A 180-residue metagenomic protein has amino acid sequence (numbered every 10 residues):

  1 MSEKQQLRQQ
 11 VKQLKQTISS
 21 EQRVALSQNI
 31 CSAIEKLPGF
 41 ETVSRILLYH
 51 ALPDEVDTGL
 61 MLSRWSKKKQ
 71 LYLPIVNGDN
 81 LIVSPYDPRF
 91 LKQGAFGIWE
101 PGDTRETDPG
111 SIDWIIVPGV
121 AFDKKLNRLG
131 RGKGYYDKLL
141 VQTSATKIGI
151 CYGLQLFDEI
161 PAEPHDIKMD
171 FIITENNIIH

Functional and structural regions predicted by a protein language model:
M1-G110: N-terminal active-site beta-alpha-beta segment that forms phosphate/nucleotide-binding and substrate-recognition loops
L81-H180: Conserved phosphate- and dinucleotide-binding cores of soluble alpha/beta proteins, encompassing both enzyme active
